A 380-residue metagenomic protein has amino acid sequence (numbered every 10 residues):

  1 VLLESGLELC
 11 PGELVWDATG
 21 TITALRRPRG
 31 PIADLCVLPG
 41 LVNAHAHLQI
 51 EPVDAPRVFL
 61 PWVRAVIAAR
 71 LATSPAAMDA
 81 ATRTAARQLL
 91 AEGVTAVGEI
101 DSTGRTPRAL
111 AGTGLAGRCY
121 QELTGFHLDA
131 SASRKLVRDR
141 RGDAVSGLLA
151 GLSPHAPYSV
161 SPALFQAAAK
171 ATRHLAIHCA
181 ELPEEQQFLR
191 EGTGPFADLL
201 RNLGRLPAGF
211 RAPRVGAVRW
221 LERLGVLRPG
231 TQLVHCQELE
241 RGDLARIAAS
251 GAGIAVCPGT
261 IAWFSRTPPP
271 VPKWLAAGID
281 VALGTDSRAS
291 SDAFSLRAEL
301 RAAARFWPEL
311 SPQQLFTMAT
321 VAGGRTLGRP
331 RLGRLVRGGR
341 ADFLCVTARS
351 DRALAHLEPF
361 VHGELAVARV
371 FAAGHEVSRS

Functional and structural regions predicted by a protein language model:
V1-P28, H375: N-terminal metal-binding scaffold of metallo-dependent hydrolase/deaminase domains
L2, R340-S380: C-terminal cap of metal-dependent C-N hydrolases
R26-L38: Active-site metal-binding motif and surrounding structural segment of the metallo-beta-lactamase
P28, T106-T113, K135-G253, S265-V281: Histidine/acidic residue-rich metal-binding segments in metalloenzymes
C36, D54-G114, L136-V145: Alpha-helical scaffold segments that flank or form the walls of functional sites
P39-E51, H174-P183: Histidine-centered catalytic micro-motifs
E51-A81, R118-Q121, P183-G230, A303-L310: Active-site gating loops and adjacent loop-to-helix segments of metal-dependent hydrolytic enzymes
R223-L227, T267-R349: His/Asp/Glu-enriched, well-ordered alpha-helical/loop segment that forms or immediately abuts the divalent-metal
